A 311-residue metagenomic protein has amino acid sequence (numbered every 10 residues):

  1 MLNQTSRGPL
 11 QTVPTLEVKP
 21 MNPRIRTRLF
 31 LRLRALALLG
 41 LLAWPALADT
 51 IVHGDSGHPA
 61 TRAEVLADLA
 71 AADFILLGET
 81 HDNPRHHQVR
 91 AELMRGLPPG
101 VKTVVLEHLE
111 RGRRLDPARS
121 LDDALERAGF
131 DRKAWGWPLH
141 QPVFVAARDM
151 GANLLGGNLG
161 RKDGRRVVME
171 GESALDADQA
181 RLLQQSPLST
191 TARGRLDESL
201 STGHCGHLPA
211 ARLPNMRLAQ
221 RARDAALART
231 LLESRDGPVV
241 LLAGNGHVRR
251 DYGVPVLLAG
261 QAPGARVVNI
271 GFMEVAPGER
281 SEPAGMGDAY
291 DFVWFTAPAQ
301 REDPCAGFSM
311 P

Functional and structural regions predicted by a protein language model:
M1-S6, L10-L29: N-terminal secretory signal peptides that target proteins for export/translocation
R32-A43: Bacterial N-terminal signal peptides
W44-A72: N- or domain-start disorder-to-order transition segments that initiate the globular core
I75-G78, V240-A243: Short hydrophobic beta-strand that contains or immediately precedes a catalytic carboxylate
N83-V89, R111-D116: Membrane-embedded segments
T103-L109, N269-F272: Short internal beta-strands
L115-S234: A substrate-binding/cap region within the structured catalytic cores of diverse enzymes
A226-L232, H247-P311: C-terminal regions of proteins
